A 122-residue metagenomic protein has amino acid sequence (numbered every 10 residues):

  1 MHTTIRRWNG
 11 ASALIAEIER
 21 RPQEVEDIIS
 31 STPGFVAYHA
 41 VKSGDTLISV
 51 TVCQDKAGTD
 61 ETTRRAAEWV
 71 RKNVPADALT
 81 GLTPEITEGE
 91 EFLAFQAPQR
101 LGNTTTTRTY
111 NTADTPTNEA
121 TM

Functional and structural regions predicted by a protein language model:
M1-I48, Q54-R71, P75-M122: Short S/T/G/P-rich N-terminal loop/turn motif that feeds into the first structured element of a domain
